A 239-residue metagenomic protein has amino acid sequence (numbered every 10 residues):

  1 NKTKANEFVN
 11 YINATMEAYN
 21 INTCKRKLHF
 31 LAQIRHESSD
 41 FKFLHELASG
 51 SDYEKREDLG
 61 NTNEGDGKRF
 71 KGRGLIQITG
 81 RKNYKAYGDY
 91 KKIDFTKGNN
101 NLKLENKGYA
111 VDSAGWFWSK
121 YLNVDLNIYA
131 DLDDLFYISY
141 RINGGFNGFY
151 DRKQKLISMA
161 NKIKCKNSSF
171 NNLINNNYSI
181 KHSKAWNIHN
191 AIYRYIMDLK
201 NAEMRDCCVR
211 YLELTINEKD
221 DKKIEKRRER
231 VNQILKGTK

Functional and structural regions predicted by a protein language model:
N1-N10, A14, Q154, S158-K239: Extracellular cell-wall/glycan-interacting regions and their flexible linkers
N1-Y11, F30-W118, L173, S179-H182 (+2 more regions): Peptidoglycan-targeting cell-wall enzymes and recognition modules
N10, A14, L28-L31, I76 (+7 more regions): Solvent-exposed, polar/charged alpha-helical surfaces in well-ordered, non-transmembrane soluble domains, broadly
I12, M16-N20, I34-F41, H45 (+5 more regions): Sec/Tat-exported extracytoplasmic proteins
A18-F30, F43-L47, D125-S139, N167-S168: Surface-exposed patches in mature extracellular/periplasmic domains of secreted proteins
K27-R35, H45-K55, R141-K164: Extracytoplasmic, non-cytosolic globular domains
I34-E37, N127-F149, E213: Acidic helix/loop microenvironments that form the catalytic cleft of cell-wall polysaccharide enzymes
Y109-V111, K120-A130: Proteins synthesized as precursors that undergo proteolytic processing into mature forms
